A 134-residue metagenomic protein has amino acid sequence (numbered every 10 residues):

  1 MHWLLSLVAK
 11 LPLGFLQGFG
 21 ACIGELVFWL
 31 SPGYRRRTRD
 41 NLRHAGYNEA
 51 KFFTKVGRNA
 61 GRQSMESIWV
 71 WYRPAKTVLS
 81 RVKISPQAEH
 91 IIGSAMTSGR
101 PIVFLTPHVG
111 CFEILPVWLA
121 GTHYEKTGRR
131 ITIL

Functional and structural regions predicted by a protein language model:
M1-V103, G110-C111: Membrane-proximal helical "anchor" segments flanking the first transmembrane region of inner-membrane enzymes
S64, S98-L134: Catalytic core of membrane glycerolipid acyltransferases/transacylases, capturing the structured, soluble-facing
